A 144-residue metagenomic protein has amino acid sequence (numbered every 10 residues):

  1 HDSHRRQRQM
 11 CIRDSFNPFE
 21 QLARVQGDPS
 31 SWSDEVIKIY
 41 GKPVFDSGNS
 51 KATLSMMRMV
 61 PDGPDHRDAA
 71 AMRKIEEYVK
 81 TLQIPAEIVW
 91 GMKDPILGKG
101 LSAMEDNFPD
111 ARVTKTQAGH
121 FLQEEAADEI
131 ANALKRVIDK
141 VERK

Functional and structural regions predicted by a protein language model:
H1-H4, R8-I12: Single conserved hydrophobic/aromatic residue that forms the stacking wall/gate of nucleotide- or nucleobase-binding
S3, K99-G100, E125-E129: Generic recognition of short, well-ordered alpha-helical segments
R8, A86, A111: Short, conserved active-site loop motifs that form the nucleotide-linked donor/cofactor pocket
P18-W32, I39-F45, M56-D65: Helix-loop "lid/cap" segments that line or gate small-molecule binding pockets
Y40, T53, I88-G91, M104 (+3 more regions): Generic structural signal for small/hydrophobic residues in well-ordered secondary structure, especially within
D46-D106: Conserved serine/cysteine hydrolase catalytic core
F108-K144: Catalytic active-site module of serine/aspartate enzymes centered on a nucleophile-bearing elbow/loop
